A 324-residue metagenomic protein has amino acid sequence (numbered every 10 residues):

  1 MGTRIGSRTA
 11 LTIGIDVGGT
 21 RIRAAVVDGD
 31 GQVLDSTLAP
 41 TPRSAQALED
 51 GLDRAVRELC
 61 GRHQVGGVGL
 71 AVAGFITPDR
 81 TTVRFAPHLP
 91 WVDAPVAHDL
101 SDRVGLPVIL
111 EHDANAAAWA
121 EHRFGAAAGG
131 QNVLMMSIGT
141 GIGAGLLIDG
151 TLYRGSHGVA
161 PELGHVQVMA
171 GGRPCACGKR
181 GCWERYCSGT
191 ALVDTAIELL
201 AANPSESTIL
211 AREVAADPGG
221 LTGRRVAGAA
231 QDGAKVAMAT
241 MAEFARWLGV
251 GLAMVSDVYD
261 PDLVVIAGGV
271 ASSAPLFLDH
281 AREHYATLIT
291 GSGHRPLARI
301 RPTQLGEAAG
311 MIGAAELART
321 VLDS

Functional and structural regions predicted by a protein language model:
M1-G67, T77-R80, H98-L106, R123-G130 (+3 more regions): ATP-binding/phosphotransfer module of carbohydrate and carboxylate kinases, centering on a glycine-rich
D16, G69-A73, E111, M135-G141 (+1 more regions): Short beta-strand segments
R21, A114, T140-G143, A170: Conserved A3 ("GATE") glycine/threonine-rich loop of ANL adenylate-forming enzymes
T37-A39, P87, S156: Short hydrophobic alpha-helix segments
P40-R43, W91, A160-E162: A short acidic/small-residue loop/turn micro-motif
T81-V92: A charged helix-plus-loop insertion that forms the helical arch/lid used to bind and gate nucleic-acid substrates
E111-G125: Conserved PLP phosphate-binding loop immediately N-terminal to the Schiff-base lysine helix in PLP-dependent enzymes
H157, V166-Q167: Zn2+-dependent cytidine deaminase-like catalytic core
